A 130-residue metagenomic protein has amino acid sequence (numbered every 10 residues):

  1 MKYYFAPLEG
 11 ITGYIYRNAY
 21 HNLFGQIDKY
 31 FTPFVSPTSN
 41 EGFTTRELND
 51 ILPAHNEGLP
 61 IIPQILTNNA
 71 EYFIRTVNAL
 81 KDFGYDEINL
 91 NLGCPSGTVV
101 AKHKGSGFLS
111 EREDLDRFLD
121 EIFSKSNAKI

Functional and structural regions predicted by a protein language model:
K2-Y4, K29, P60-Q64, E87-N89 (+1 more regions): Structural preference for beta-strand elements that scaffold enzyme active sites
Y4, Y16, Y72, T76 (+2 more regions): General structural feature for long, well-ordered alpha-helical segments within catalytic domains of soluble enzymes
L8-A79: Glycine-rich, positively charged N-terminal anion/phosphate-binding segment
F24-D28, G84-D86, S126: Glycine-enriched alpha-helix->loop->beta-strand junction motifs that scaffold or abut catalytic
T32, Y85-P95: Non-cysteine beta-strand/loop elements that form the S-adenosyl-L-methionine
S36-E41, L92-R112: Glycine-rich, proline-tolerant flexible connector loops at the mouths of alpha/beta enzymes
I51-I62, S106-I130: Alpha-helix-loop-beta-strand connector modules within alpha/beta enzyme cores
I74-N78, F83, E87-I88, L115-I122: Short, charged beta->alpha transition segments
